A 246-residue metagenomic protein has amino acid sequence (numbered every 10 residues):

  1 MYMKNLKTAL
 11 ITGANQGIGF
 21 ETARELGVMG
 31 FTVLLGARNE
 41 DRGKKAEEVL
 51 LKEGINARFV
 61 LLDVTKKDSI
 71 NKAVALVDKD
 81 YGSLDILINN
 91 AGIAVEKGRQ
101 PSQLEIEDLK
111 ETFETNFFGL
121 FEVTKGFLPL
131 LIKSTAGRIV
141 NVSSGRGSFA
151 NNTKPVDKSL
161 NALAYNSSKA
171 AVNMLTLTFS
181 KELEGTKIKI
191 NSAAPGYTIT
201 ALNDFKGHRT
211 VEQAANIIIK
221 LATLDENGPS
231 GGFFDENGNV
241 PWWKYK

Functional and structural regions predicted by a protein language model:
Y2-L34: Canonical Rossmann dinucleotide-binding motif of NAD(H)/NADP(H)-dependent dehydrogenases/reductases, specifically
M29-K45: Conserved glycine-rich Rossmann-like NAD(P)H-binding loop of the short-chain dehydrogenase/reductase
E40, V60-A73: The beta1-alpha1 cofactor-binding region of Rossmann-like NAD(H)/NADP(H)-dependent oxidoreductases
E53-N56, L76-N89, V95-K97, E105: A glycine-rich helix->loop->beta "capping" turn within Rossmann-like NAD(P)(H)-dependent oxidoreductase domains
I88, V123-F127, L131, L175-T176 (+1 more regions): Hydrophobic positions on the long internal alpha-helix of Rossmann-like NAD(P)-dependent oxidoreductase domains
I93, K97-F113, I132-E184: Catalytic loop of short-chain dehydrogenase/reductase
A170, G185, S192-A193, T200 (+1 more regions): C-terminal helical subdomain
